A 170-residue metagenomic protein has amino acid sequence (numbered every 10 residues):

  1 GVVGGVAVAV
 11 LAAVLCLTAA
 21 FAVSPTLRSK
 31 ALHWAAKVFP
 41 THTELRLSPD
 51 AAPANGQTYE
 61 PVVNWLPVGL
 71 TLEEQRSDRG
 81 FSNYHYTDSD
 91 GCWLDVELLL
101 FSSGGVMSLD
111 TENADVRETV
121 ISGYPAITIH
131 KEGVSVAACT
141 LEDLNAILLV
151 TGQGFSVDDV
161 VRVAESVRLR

Functional and structural regions predicted by a protein language model:
G4-W34: Single-pass transmembrane signal-anchor helices and their membrane-water interface zones
A19, V23-L27, T41-T43, V62 (+1 more regions): Generic detector of ordered secondary-structure context
L32-A51: Short extracytoplasmic/periplasmic juxtamembrane "stem" segments immediately C-terminal to an N-terminal membrane anchor
P49-D143: Short, solvent-exposed recognition patches
L144-R170: Surface-exposed amphipathic alpha-helical segments
